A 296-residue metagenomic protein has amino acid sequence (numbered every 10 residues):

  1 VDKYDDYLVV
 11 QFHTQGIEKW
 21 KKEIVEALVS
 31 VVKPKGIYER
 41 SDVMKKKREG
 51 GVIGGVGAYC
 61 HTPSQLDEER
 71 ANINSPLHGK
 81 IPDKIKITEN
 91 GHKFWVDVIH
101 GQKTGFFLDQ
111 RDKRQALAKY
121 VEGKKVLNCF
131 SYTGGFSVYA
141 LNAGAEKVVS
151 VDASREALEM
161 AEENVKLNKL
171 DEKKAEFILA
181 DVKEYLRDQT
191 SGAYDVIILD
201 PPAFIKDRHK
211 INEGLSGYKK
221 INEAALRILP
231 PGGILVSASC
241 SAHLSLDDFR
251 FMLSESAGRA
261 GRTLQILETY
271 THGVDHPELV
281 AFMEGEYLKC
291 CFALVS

Functional and structural regions predicted by a protein language model:
D2, W20-F106: Non-catalytic substrate-recognition/targeting regions of SAM-dependent transferases
E122-Y132: Conserved class I S-adenosyl-L-methionine
T133-E146: Conserved SAM-binding loop of SAM-dependent methyltransferases across substrates and taxa, primarily the Class I
K147-D152: Conserved SAM-binding motif I beta-strand of class I
E156-I198: S-adenosyl-L-methionine
A193, I234-S296: C-terminal catalytic and target-recognition region of SAM-dependent MTase-like enzymes, primarily methyltransferases
D195-A224: Mobile active-site "lid"/loop adjacent to the S-adenosyl-L-methionine
L229-P231: Helix-to-beta-strand junctions that scaffold the AdoMet/dcAdoMet cofactor pocket in Class I SAM-dependent enzymes
